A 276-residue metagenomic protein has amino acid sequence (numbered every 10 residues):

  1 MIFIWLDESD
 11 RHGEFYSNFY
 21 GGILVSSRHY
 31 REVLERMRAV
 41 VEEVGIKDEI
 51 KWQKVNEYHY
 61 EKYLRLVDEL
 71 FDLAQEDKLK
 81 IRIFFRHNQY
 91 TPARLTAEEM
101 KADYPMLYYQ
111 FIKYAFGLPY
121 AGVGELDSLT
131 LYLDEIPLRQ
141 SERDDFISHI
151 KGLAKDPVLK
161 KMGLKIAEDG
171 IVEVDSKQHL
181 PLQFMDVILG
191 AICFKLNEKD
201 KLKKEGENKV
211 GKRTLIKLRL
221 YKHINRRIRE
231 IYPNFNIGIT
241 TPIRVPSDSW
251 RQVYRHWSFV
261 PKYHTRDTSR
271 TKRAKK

Functional and structural regions predicted by a protein language model:
M1-I4, E8-K276: Phosphate-ester processing/binding pockets and catalytic centers
